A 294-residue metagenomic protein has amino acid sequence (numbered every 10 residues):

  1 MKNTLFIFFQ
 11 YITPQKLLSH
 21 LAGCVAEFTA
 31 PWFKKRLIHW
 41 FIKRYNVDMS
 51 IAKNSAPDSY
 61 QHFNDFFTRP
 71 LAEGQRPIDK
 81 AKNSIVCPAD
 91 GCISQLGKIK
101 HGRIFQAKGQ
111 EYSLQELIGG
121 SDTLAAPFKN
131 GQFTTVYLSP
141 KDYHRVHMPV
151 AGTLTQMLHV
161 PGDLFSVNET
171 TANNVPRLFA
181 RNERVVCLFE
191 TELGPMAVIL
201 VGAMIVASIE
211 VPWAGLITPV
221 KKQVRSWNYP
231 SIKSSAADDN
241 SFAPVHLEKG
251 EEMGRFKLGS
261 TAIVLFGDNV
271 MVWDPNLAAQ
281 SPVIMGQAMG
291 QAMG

Functional and structural regions predicted by a protein language model:
M1-G294: Contiguous, well-folded functional domains in the mature portion of proteins
